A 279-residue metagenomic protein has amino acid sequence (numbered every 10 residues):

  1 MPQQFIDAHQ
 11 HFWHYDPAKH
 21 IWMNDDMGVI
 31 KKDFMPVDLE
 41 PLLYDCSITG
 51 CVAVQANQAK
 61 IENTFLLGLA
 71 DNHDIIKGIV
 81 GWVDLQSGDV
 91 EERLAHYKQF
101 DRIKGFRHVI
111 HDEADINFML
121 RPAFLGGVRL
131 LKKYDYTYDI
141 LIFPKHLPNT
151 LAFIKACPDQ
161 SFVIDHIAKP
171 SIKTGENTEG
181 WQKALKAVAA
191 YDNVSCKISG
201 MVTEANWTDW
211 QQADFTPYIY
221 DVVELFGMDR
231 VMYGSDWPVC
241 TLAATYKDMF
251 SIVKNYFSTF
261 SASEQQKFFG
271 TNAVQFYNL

Functional and structural regions predicted by a protein language model:
Q3-A8, P17, N24, V29-G50 (+3 more regions): Mid-to-C-terminal alpha-helical segments outside catalytic/metal-binding sites
F5, W82, V163-I164, Y233-G234: Generic enzyme active-site microenvironment
F5-Y15, I164-I167: Histidine-centered catalytic micro-motifs
H9, C51, L66, I79 (+7 more regions): Conserved, mostly hydrophobic/aromatic
N24-K32, V37-Q58, I76-D84, K104-H108 (+1 more regions): Divalent metal-dependent hydrolysis catalytic cores, especially in the metallo-beta-lactamase
I61-I75, P158-I164, A213-E224, Y246-Y256: Short, electropositive alpha-helical surface patch
I61-K145, A152-I154, K197-M201, T208: Active-site gating/metal-coordination segments in enzymes
F118-M232: Catalytic pocket-lining loop regions of alpha/beta-barrel enzymes, especially the amidohydrolase/enolase/GH5 lineages
